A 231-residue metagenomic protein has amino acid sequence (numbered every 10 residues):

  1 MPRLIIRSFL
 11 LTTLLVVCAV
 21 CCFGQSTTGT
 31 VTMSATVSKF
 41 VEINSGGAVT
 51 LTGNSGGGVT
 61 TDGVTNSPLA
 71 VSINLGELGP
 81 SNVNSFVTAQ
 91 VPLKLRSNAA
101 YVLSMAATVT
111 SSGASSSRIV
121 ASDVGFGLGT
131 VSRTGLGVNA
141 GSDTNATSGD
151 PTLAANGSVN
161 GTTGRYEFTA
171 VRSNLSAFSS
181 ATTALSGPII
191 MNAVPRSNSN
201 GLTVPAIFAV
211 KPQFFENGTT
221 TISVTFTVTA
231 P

Functional and structural regions predicted by a protein language model:
M1-L10: Bacterial N-terminal signal peptides that target proteins for export
L11-T12, C22: Cleavable N-terminal signal peptides
C18-G24: Sec/Tat signal peptide C-region and signal peptidase I cleavage site
G24-A154, L185-P231: N-terminal small/polar-rich segments of proteins
L153-N192: Extended, solvent-exposed segments with strong compositional bias
